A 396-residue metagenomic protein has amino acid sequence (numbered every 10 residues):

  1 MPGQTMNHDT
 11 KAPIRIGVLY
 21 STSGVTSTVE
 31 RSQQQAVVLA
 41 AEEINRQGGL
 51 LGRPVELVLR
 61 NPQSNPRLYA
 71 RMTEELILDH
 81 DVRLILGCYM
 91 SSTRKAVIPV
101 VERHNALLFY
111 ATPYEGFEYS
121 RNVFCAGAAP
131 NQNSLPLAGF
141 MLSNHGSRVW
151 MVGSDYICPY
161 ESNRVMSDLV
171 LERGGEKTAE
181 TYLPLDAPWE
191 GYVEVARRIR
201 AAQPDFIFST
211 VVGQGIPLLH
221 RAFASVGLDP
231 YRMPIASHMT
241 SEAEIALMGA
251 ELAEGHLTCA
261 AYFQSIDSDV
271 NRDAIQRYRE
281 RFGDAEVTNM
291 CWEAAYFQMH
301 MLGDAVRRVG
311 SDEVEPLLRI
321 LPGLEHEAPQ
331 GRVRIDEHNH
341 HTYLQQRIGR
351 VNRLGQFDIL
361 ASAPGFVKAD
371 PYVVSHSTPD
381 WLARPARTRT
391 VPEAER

Functional and structural regions predicted by a protein language model:
D9, G17-V38, R60-P66, V287-W292: Extracytoplasmic "Venus flytrap"
I14, P329-R396: Solvent-exposed, acidic/polar segments of extracytosolic/periplasmic ligand-binding ectodomains
Q33, L50-G116: Beta-alpha junction/loop-to-helix N-cap segments that form part of ligand/metal-binding clefts
A36-L57, G174: Signal peptide-proximal N-terminal region of secreted/periplasmic/extracellular or secretory-lumen proteins
L76-Y89, F109-A111, W150-V152, A202-G213 (+3 more regions): Periplasmic-binding protein-like
N122-S225, D269: Extracellular/periplasmic Venus flytrap/periplasmic-binding protein
F223-Y296, V373-V374, R384-P392: Extracellular/periplasmic periplasmic-binding protein-like sensory domains
R307-R319: Short, charged, surface-exposed loops that flank catalytic or proteolytic processing sites
